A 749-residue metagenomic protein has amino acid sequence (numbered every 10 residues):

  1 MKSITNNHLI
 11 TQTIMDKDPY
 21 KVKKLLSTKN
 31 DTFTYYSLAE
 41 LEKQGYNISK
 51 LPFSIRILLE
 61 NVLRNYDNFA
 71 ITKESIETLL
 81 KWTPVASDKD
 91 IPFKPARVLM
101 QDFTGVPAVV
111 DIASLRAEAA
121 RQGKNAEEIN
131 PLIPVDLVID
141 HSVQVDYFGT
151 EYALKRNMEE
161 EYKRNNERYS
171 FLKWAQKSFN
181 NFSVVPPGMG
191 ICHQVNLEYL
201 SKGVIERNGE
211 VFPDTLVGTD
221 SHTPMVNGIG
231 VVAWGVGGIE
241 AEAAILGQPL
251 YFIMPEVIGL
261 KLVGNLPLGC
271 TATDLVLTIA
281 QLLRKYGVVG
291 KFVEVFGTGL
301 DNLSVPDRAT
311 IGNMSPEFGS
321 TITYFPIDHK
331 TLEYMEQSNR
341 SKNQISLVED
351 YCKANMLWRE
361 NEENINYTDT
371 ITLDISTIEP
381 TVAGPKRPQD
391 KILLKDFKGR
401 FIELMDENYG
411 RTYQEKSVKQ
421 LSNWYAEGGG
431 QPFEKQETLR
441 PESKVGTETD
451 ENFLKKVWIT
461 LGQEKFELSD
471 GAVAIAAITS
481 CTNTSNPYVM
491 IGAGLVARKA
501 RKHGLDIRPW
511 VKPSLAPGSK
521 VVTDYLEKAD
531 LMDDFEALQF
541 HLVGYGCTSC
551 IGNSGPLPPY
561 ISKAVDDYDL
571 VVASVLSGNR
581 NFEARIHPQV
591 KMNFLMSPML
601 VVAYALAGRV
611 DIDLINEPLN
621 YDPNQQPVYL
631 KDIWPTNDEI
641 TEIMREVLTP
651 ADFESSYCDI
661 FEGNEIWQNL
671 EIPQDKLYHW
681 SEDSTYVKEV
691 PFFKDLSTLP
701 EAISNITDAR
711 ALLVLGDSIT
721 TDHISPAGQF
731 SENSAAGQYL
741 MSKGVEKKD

Functional and structural regions predicted by a protein language model:
I14-D31, T368-V382, P700-D708: Short acidic, Pro/Gly- and aromatic-enriched capping/linker segments at domain boundaries
I14-K94, I666-Q668, I672-D675, H679-W680 (+1 more regions): Acidic/polar, glycine-rich intrinsically disordered N-terminal extensions of enzymes
Y20, K24-L26, Q389, L404 (+2 more regions): Cytosolic catalytic domains that perform sulfur/thiol-centered chemistry
D67-N265, A272-L277, P380-A383, I402-M405 (+10 more regions): Long, structured ligand/cofactor-binding scaffold of large enzymes
K94, A108, I112-E167, E294-R440 (+5 more regions): Terminal amphipathic helices with adjacent charged low-complexity linkers/tails
P186, S201-R359, D374, V489-G492 (+2 more regions): Mobile "lid/hinge" segments at catalytic clefts and subdomain interfaces of large enzymes
Y251-I253, E362-D369, G462-G471, T698-D708: Flexible, low-complexity linker/loop segments at domain and module junctions
